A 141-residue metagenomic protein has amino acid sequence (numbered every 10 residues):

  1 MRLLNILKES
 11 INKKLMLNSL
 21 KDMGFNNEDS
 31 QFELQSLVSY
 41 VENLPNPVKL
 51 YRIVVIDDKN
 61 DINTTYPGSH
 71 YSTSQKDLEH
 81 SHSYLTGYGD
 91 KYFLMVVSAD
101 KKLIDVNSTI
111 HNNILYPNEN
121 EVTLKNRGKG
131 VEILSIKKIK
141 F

Functional and structural regions predicted by a protein language model:
M1-I11: Short acidic, low-complexity intrinsically disordered linear motifs used for protein-protein interactions
S10-T73, D77-E79, S83-T86, K101: ADP-ribose/NAD+-binding catalytic cleft of ART/PARP-like enzymes
R52-T64, G68, Y88-F141: Active-site and NAD+-binding cores of ADP-ribose-processing enzymes
